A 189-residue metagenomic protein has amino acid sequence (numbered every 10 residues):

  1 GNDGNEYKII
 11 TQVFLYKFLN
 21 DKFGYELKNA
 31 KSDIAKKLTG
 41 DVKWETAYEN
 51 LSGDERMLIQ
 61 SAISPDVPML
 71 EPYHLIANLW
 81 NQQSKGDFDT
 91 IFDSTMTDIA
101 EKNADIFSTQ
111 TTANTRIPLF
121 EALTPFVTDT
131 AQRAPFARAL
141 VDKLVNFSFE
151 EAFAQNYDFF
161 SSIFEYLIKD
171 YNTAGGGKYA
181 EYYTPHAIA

Functional and structural regions predicted by a protein language model:
G1-I188: Non-catalytic, mostly N-terminal accessory regions of nucleic-acid modification and defense proteins
